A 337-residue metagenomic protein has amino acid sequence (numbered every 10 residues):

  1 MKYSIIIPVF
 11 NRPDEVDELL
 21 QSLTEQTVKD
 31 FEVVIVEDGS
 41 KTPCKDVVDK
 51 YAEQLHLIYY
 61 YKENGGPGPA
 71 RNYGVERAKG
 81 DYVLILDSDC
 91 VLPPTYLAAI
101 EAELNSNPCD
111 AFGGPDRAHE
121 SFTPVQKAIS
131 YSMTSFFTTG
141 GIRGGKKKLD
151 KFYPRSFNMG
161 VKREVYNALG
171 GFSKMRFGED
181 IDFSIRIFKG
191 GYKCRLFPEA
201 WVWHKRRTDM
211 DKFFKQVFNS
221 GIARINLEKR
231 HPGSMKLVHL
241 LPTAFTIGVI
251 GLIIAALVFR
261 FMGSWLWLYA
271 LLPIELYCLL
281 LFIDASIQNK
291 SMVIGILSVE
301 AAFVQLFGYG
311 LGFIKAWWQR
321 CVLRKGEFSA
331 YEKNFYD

Functional and structural regions predicted by a protein language model:
Q21-D30: Short, acidic, metal-binding catalytic loop of nucleotide-sugar glycosyltransferases
S22, E37-D46, N64-G65, D87-P93: A conserved acidic beta->alpha catalytic loop
T42-P43, C90-E103, I185: Acidic donor-binding/catalytic loop of UDP-sugar-dependent glycosyltransferases, especially processive GT2
K62-A78, A99, L149, Y153-F157: Glycine-rich, basic loop-to-helix element that forms the pyrophosphate-binding segment of sugar-nucleotide handling
V83: Short aromatic/hydrophobic "clamp" motif used to bind/position activated sugar donors
T95-K127, A200-W201, K205: Conserved donor NDP-sugar-binding/catalytic core segment of glycosyltransferases
S173-M235: Catalytic donor/gating beta->alpha subdomain of glycosyltransferases that bind UDP-sugars
F245-L323: Membrane-embedded multi-pass helical conduit in multi-pass membrane proteins, especially envelope-biosynthetic
